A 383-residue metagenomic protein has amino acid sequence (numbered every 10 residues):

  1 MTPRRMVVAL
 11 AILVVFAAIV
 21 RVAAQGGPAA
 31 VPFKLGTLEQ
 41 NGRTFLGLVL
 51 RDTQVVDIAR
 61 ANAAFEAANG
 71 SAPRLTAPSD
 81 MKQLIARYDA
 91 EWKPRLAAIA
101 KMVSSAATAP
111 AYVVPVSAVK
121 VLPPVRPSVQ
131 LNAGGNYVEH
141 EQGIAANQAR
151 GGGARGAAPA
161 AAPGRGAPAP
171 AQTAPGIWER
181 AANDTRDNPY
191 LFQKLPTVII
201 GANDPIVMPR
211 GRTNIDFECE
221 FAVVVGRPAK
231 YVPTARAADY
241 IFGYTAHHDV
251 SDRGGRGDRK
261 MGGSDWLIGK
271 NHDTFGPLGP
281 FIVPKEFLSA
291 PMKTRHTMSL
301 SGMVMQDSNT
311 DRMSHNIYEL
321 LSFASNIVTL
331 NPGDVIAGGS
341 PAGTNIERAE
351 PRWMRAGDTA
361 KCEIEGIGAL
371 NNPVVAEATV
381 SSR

Functional and structural regions predicted by a protein language model:
M1-A9: Bacterial N-terminal signal peptides that target proteins for export
A9-R21: Bacterial N-terminal signal peptides
V22-G26: Boundary at the C-terminal end of the N-terminal hydrophobic targeting segment
G27-K34, E39-F45, V49-A64, G276-P280 (+3 more regions): Charged, cofactor-coupling segments
G27-Q40, A61-V304, H315, E319 (+1 more regions): Active-site microenvironments in enzyme catalytic cores
L195, I200-A202, L330-T344, C362-E365: Conserved metal-binding segment of the jelly-roll/cupin
N316-M354: A conserved acidic, glycine/proline-rich C-terminal tail/linker
